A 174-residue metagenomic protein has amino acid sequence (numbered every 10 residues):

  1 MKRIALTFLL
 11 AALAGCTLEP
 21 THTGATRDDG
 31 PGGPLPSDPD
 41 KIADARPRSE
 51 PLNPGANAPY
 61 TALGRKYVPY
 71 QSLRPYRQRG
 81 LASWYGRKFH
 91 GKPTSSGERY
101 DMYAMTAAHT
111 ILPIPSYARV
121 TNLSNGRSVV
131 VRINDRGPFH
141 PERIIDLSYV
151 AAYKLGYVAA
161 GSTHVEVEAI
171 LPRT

Functional and structural regions predicted by a protein language model:
M1-A14: Sec-dependent bacterial lipoprotein signal peptides
C16-T174: Secreted/periplasmic proteins
